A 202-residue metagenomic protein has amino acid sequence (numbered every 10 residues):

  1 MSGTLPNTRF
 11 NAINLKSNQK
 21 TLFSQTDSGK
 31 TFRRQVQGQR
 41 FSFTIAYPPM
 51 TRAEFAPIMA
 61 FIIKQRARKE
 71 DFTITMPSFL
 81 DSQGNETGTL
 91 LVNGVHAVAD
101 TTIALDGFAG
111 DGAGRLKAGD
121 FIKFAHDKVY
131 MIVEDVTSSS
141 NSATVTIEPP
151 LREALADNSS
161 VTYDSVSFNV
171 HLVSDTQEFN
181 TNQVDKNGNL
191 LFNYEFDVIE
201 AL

Functional and structural regions predicted by a protein language model:
M1-L202: Extracellular/virion structural assembly segments
